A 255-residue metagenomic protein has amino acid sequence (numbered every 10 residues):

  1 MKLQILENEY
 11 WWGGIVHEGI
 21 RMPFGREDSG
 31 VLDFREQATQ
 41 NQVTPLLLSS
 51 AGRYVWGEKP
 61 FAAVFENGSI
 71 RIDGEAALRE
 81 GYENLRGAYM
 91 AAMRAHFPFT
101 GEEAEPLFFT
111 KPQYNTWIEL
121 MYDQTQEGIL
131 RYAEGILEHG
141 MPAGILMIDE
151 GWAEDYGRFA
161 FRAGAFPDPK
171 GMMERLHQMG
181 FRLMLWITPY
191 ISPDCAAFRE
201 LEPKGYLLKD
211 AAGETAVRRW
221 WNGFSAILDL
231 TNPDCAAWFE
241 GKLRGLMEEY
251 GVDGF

Functional and structural regions predicted by a protein language model:
M1-K111, Q126-E138: Catalytic and substrate-binding clefts that recognize carbohydrates or anionic sugar/phosphate headgroups
N8, E105-F255: Aromatic-lined carbohydrate-binding/catalytic grooves of carbohydrate-active enzymes
